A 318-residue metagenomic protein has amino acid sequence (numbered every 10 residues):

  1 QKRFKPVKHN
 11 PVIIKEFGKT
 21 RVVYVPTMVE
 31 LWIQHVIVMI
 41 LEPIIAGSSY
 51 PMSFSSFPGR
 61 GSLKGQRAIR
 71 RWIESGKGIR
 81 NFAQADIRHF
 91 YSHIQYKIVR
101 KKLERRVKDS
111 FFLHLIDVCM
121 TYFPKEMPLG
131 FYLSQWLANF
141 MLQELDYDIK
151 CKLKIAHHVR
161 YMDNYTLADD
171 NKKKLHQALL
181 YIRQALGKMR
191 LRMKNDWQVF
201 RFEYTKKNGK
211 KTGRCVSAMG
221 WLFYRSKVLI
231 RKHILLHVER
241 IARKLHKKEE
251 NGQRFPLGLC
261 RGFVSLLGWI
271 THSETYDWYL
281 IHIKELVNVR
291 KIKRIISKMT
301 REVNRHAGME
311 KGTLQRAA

Functional and structural regions predicted by a protein language model:
Q1-K101, T313-A318: Conserved two-metal-ion catalytic palm core of "right-hand" nucleic acid polymerases, unifying RNA-dependent RNA
K15-E16, A46-S49, N81, Y161 (+2 more regions): Short acidic (Asp/Glu) and glycine-rich catalytic loops that position anionic groups and cofactors
P26, L31, H35, C119-Y122 (+4 more regions): Right-hand nucleic-acid polymerase module
L41-S48, Y147-I149, E274-D277: Short helix-capping/linker segments at secondary-structure and domain boundaries
P43-G47, D109-S110, R190: Short helix-interrupting loop/turn segments at helix-coil junctions
G47-S62, K152-M162, K284-V287: Short alpha-helical "patches" and their helix-cap loops
S55-K64, T166-D169, V199-N208: Beta-rich nucleic-acid/ligand-interaction surfaces
R67-M162, T166-R183, D196, F200-R201 (+6 more regions): Conserved polymerase palm-domain catalytic core
